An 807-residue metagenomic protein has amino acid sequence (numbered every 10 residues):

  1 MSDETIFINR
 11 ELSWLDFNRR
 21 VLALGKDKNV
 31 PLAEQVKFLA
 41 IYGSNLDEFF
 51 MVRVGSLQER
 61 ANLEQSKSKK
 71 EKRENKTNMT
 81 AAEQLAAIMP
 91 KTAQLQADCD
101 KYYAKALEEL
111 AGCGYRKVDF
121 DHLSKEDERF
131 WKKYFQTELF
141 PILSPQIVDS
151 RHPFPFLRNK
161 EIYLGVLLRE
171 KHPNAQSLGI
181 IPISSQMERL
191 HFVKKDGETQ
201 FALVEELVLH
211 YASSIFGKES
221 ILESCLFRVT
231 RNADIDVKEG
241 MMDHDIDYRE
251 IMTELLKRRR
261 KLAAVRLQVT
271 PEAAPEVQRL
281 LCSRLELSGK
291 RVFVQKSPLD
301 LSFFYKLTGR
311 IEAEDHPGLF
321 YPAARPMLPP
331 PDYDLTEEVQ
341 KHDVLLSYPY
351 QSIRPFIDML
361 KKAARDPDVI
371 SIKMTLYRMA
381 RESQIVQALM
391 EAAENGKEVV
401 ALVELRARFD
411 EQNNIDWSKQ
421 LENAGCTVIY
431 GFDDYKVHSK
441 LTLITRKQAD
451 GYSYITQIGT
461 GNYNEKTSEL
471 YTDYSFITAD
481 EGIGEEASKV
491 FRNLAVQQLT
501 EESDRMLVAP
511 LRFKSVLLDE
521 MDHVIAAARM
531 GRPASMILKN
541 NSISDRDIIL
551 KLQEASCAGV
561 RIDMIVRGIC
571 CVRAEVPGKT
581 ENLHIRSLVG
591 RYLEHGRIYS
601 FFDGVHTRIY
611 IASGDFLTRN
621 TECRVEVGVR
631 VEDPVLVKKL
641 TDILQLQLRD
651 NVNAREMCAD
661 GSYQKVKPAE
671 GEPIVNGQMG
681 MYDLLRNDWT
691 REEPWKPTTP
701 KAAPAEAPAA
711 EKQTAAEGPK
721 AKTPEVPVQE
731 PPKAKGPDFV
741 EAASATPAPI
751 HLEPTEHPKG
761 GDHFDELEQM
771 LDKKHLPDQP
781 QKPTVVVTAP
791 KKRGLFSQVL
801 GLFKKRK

Functional and structural regions predicted by a protein language model:
M1-M536, E554, A558, C570-Y592 (+1 more regions): N-terminal localization/anchoring segments of enzymes in phospholipid and broader phosphate metabolism
R546: Active-site glycine- and acidic-residue-rich loops that bind and position anionic ligands or nucleotide-like cofactors
R561-I565: Hydrophobic alpha/beta core scaffold segments
